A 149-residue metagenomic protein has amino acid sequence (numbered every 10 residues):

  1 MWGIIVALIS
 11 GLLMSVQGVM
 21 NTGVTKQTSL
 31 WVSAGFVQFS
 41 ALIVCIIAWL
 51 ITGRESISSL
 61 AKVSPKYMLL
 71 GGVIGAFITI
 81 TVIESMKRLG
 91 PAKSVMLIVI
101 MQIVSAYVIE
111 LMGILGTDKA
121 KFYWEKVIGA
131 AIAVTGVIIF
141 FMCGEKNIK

Functional and structural regions predicted by a protein language model:
M1-I9, K26-W31, L42-Y67, R88-L89 (+3 more regions): Membrane-interface interhelical linkers
M1-Q27, F77, T81, S105: Glycine-/small-residue-enriched transmembrane alpha-helix faces in small-molecule transporters and effluxers
L8, L12, V16, I43 (+4 more regions): Hydrophobic/aromatic residues within the transmembrane alpha-helices of Major Facilitator Superfamily
K26-L30, T81-I100: Structural motif at transmembrane-helix junctions in multi-pass transporters
S33, S85, M112-I114: Hydrophobic/aromatic residues within transmembrane alpha-helices of multi-pass small-molecule transporters
F36-V37, L97-I98, E125-I128: Hydrophobic core positions of alpha-helical segments in small-molecule transporters and transporter systems
V104-W124: C-terminal transmembrane-helix exit sites in multi-pass transporters
F122-M142: Hydrophobic transmembrane alpha-helices of multi-pass small-molecule transport proteins
